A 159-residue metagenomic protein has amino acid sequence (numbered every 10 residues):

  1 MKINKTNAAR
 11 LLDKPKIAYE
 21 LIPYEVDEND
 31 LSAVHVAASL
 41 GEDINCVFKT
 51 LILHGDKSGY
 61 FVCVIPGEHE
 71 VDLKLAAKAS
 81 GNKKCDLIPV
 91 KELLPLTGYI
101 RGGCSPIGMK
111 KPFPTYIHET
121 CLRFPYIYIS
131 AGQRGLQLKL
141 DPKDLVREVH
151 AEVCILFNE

Functional and structural regions predicted by a protein language model:
M1-E159: Extended, low-hydrophobicity, polar/charged segments
